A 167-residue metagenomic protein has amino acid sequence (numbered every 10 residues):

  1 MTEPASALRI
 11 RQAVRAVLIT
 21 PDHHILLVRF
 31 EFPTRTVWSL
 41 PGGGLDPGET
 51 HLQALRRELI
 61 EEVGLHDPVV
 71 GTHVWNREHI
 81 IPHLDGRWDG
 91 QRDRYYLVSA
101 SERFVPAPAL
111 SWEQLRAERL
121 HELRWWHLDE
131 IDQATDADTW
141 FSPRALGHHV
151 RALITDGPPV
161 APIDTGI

Functional and structural regions predicted by a protein language model:
T2-I25, G44-P47, Y95: Conserved N-terminal beta-strand and adjoining loop/helix that marks the start of the Nudix/MutT-like hydrolase domain
P4-L8, G86-R87, L115: Short Gly/Pro-enriched turn/cap motifs at secondary-structure boundaries
R11, P33, L40, D89-D93 (+1 more regions): Short connector loops at helix/strand junctions that flank enzyme active sites, especially segments positioning acidic
I19-H24, P33-T34, D46-P47, N76-I81 (+1 more regions): Short, charged/polar surface micro-motifs in flexible loops or helix N-caps
H24-L65: Conserved Nudix-box catalytic region and its N-terminal flanking loop in Nudix hydrolases and closely related
R35-W38, F104-I167: Nudix hydrolase/Nudix homology domain
H66-N76: A short coil-to-beta-strand element that immediately follows conserved catalytic motifs
H79-L110, R124: Active-site-adjacent beta-strand/loop module that shapes the phosphate/pyrophosphate-binding cleft
